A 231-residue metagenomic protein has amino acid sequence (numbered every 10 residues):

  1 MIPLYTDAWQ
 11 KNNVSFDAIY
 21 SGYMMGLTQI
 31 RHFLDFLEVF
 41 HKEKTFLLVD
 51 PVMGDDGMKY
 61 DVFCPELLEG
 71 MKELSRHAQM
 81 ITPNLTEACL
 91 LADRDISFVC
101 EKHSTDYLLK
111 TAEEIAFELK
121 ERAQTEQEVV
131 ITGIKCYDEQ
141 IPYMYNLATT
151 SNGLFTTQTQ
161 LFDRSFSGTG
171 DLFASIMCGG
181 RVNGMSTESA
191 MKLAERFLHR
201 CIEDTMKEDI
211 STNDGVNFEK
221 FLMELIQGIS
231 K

Functional and structural regions predicted by a protein language model:
M1-V62, G215-S230: Conserved N-terminal subdomain of the carbohydrate kinase-like
A18-G22, L48-D56, T82-L91, I131-T132 (+1 more regions): Short beta-strands and strand-loop turn motifs
M25, M53-D55, E87, G133-D138 (+2 more regions): Glycine-rich beta-alpha junction loops
V62-L154: Conserved phosphate/ATP/ADP-binding segment of small-molecule kinases
L154-F155, G180-A194: Phosphate-handling active-site elements
L154-S167: Short pre-catalytic strand/loop immediately N-terminal to key active-site residues, enriched for Gly-Thr
R164-T187: Short, small-residue alpha-helix embedded
E188-K231: Charged C-terminal helix
